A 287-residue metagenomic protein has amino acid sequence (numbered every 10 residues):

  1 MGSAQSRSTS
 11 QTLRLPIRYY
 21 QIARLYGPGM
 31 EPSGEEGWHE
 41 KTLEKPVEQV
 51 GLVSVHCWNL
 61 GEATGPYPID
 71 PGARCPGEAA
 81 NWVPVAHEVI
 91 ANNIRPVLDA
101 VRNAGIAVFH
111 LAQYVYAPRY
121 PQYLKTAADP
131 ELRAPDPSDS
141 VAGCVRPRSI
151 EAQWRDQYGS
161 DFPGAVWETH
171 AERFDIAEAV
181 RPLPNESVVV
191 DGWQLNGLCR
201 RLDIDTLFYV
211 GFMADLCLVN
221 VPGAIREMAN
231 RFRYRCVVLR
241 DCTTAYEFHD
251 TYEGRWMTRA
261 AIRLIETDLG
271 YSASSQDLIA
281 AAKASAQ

Functional and structural regions predicted by a protein language model:
S3-L52, L60-P76, A80-N81, H87 (+2 more regions): Active-site-adjacent betaalpha module
V55: Active-site flanking residues adjacent to catalytic metal/cofactor-binding acidic residues
